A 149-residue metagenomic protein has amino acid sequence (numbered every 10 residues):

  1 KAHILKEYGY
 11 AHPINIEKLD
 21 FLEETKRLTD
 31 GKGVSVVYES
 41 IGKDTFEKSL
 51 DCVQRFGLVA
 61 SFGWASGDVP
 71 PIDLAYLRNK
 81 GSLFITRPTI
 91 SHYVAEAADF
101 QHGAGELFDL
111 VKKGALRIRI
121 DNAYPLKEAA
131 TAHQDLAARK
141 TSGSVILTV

Functional and structural regions predicted by a protein language model:
K1-V149: Terminal helix/beta-alpha structural elements that buttress the NAD(P)+-binding lobe
